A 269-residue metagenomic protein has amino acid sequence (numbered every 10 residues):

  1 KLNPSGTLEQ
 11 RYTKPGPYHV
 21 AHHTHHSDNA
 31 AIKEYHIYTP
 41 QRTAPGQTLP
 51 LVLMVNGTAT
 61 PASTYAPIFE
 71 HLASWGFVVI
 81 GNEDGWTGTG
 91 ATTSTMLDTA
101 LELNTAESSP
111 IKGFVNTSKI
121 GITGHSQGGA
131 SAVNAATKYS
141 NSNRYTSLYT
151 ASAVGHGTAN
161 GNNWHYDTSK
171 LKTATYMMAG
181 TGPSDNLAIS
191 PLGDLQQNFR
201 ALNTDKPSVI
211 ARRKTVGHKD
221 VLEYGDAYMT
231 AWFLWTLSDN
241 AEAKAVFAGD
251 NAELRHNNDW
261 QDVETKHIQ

Functional and structural regions predicted by a protein language model:
K1-Q47: Short conserved active-site loop signatures built around small residues
R42-T48, A91-A130, K138: Gly/Ser-rich "nucleophile elbow"/oxyanion-hole loop immediately N-terminal to the catalytic nucleophile in hydrolases
G46-G57: Short beta-strand element of the alpha/beta-hydrolase
S63-N82: Short amphipathic alpha-helix adjacent to the substrate-entry channel of hydrolases
S131-A135, A159: Hydrolases whose catalytic domains are alpha/beta-hydrolase-1, hotdog thioesterase, or metallo-beta-lactamase-like
A135-Y145: Conserved hydrolase catalytic core segment
N143-V221: The feature captures the conserved acid-bearing segment of alpha/beta-hydrolase catalytic domains
K206, K214-Q269: Alpha/beta-hydrolase-fold serine-hydrolase catalytic core, especially in secreted/extracellular enzymes
